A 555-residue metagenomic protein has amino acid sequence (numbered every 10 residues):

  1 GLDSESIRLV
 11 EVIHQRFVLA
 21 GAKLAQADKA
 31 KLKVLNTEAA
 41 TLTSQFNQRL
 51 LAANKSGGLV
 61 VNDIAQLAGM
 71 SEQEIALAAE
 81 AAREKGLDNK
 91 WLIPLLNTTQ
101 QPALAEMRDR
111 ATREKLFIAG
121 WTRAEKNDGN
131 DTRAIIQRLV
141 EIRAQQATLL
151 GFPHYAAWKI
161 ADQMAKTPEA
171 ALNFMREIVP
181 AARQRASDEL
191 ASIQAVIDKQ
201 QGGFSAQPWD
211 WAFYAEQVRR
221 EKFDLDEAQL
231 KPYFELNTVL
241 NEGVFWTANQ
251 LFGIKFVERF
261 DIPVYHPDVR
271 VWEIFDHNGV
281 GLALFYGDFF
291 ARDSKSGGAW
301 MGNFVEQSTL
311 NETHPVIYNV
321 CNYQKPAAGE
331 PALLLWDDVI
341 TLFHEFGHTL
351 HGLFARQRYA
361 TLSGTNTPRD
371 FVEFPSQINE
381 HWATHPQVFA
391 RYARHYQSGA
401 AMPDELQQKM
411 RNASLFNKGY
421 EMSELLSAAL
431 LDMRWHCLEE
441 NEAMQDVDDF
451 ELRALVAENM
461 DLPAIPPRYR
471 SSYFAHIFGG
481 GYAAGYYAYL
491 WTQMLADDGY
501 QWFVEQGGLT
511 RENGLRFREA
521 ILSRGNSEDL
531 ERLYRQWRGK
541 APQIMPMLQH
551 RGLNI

Functional and structural regions predicted by a protein language model:
S4-E5, L9-V10, T41, Q48 (+10 more regions): Active-site-proximal, well-structured secondary-structure segments within enzyme catalytic domains
E5-S6, E11-L50: Extended, charged alpha-helical coiled-coil/arm scaffolds that mediate oligomerization and mechanical coupling in large
A25, G151, A248, F346 (+4 more regions): Divalent metal-coordination and catalytic microenvironments
P153, G347-Y359: Catalytic Zn2+-binding segment of zinc metalloproteases
Q324-F343: Short pre-active-site segment immediately N-terminal to the catalytic Zn-binding motif
D337-G352, S376: Active-site recognition of the HExxH zinc-binding catalytic motif
V339, F343, G419-C437, A457-P463 (+3 more regions): C-terminal substrate/ligand-recognition segments
G508-I555: C-terminal amphipathic alpha-helical interaction region
